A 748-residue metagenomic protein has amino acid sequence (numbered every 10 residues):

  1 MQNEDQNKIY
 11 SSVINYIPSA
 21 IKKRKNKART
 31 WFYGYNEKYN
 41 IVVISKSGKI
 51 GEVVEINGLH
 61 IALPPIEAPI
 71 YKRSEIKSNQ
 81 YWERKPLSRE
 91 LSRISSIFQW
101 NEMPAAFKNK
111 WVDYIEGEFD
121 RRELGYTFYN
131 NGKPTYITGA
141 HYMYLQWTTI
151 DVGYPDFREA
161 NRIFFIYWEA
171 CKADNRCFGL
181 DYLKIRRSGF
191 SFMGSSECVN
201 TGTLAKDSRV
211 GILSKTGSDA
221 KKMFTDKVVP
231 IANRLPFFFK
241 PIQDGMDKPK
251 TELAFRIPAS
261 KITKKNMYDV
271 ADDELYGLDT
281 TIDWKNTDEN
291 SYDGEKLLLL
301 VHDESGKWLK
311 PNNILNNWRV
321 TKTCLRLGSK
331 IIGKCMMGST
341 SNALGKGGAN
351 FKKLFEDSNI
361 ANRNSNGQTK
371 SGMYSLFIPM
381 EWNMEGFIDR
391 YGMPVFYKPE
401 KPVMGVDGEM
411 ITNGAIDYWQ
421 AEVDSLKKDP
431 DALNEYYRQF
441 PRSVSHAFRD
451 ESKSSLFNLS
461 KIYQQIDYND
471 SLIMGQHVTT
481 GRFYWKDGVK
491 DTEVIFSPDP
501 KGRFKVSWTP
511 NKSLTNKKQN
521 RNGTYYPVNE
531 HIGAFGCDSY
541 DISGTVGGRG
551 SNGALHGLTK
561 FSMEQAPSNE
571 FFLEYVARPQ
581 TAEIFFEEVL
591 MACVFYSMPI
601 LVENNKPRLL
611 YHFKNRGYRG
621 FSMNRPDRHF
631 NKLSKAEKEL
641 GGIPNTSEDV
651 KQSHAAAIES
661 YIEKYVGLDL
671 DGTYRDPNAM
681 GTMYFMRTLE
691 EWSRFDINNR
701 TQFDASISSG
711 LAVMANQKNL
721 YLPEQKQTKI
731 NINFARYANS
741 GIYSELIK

Functional and structural regions predicted by a protein language model:
Q2-G179, F695: Pre-P-loop entry segment of helicase/translocase ATPase cores
Q2-W31, N36, I41, S47 (+12 more regions): RNase H-like, metal-dependent nuclease domains and their acidic two-metal-ion catalytic environment used
R176-C198: Walker A/P-loop
T201-S208: Post-Walker A helix-loop "phosphate-sensing" segment adjacent to the P-loop in P-loop NTPases
R209-D288, L472-I473, V478: Conserved nucleotide-state-sensing and coupling region of NTP-binding domains
N312-K330: Short, conserved "post-DEAD/DEAH" coupling segment immediately C-terminal to helicase motif II within the SF2/RecA-like
I378-N383: Conserved AAA+ ATPase "SRH/arginine-finger" region at the nucleotide-binding site
S622-D671: Short alpha-helix plus adjacent loop in nuclease-associated cores
